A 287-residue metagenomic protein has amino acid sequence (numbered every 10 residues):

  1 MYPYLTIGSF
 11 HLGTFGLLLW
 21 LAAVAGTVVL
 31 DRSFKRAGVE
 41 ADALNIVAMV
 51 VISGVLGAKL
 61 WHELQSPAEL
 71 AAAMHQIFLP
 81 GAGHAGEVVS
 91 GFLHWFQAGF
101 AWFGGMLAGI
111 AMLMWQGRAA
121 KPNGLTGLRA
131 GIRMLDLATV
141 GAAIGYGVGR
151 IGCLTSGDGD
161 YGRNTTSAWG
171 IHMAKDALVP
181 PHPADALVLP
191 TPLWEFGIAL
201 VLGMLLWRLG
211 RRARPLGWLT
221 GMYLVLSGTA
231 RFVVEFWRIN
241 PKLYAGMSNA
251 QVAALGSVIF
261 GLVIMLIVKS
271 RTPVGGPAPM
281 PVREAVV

Functional and structural regions predicted by a protein language model:
M1-V287: Hydrophobic, membrane-interfacing alpha helices
